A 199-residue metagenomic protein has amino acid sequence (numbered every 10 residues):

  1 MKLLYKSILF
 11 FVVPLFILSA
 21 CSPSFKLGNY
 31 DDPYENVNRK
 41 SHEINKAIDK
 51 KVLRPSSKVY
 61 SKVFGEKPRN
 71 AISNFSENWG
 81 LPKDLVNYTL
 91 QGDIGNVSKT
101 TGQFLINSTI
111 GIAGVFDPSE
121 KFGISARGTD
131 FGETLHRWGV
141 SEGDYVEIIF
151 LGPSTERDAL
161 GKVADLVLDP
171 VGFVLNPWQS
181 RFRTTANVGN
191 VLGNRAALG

Functional and structural regions predicted by a protein language model:
M1-F11: Bacterial N-terminal signal peptides that target proteins for export
K6, P14-A20, F116: Short hydrophobic alpha-helical membrane-anchoring segments
L15-V37: Bacterial Sec signal peptide processing site at the extreme N-terminus
G28, E35, E133, W138-G199: A structured, mid-to-C-terminal "fold-capping" secondary-structure block
N29-V52, V59: Post-signal peptide N-terminal segment of mature Sec-exported envelope proteins
S41, S61-I72, Q91-G92, K99 (+1 more regions): N-terminal post-signal-peptidase region of extra-cytosolic proteins
K50-W79: N-terminal, post-signal-peptide region of Sec/Tat-exported proteins
N78-E156: Mid-length scaffold segments of soluble, non-membrane domains
